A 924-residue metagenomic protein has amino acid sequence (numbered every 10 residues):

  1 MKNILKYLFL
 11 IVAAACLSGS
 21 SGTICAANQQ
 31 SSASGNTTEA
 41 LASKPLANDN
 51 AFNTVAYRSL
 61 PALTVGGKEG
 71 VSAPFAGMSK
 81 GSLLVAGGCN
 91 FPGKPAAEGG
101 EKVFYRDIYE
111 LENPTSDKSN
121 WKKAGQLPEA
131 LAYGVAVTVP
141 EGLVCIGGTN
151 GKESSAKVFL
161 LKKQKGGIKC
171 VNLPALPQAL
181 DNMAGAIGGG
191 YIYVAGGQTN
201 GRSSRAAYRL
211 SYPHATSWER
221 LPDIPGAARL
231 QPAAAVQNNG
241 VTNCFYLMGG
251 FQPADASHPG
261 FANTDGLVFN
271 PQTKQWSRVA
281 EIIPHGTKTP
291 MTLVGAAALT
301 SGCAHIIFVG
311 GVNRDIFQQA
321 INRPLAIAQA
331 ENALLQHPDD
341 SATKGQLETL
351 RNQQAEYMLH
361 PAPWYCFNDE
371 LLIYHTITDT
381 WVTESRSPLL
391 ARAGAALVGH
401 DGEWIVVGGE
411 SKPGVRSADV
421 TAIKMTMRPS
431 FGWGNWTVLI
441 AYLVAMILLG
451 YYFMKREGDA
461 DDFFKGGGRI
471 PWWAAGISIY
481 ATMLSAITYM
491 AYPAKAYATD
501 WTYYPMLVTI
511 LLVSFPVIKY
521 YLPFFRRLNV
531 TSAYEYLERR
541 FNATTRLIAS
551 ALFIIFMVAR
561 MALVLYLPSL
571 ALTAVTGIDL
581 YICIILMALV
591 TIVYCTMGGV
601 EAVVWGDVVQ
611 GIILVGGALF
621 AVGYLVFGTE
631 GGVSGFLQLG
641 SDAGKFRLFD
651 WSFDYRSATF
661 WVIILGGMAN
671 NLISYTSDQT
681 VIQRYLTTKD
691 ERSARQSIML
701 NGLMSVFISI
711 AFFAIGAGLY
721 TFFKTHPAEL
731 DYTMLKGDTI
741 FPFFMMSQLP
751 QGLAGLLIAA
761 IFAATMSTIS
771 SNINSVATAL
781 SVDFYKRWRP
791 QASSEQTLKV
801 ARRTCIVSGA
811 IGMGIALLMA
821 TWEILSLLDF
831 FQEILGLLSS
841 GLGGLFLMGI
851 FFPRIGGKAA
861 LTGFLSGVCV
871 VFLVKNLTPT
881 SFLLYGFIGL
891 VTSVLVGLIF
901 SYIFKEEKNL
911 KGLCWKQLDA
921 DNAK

Functional and structural regions predicted by a protein language model:
M1-K6, R854: Positively charged n-region of N-terminal signal peptides that target proteins for export
Y7-S20: Bacterial N-terminal signal peptides
A13, S32-F431: Kelch-like beta-propeller repeat domains
G19-N36: Signal peptide processing junction and immediate N-terminal pro/mature segment of secreted/exported proteins
R428-K924: Membrane-embedded helix-loop-helix hairpins and adjacent transmembrane boundary segments in multi-pass transporters
